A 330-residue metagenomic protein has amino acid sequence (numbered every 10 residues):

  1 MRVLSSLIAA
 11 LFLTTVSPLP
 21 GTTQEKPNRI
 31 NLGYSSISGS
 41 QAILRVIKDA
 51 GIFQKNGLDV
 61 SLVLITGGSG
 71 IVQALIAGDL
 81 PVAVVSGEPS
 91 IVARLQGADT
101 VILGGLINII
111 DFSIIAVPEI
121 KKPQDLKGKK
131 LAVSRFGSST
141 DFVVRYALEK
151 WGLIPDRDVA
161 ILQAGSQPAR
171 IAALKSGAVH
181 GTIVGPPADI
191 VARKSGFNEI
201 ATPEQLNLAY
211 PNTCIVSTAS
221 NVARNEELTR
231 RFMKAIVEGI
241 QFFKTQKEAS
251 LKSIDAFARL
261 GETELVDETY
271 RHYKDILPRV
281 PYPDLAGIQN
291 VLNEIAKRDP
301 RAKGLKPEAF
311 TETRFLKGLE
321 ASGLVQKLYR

Functional and structural regions predicted by a protein language model:
S5-S17: Bacterial N-terminal signal peptides
A9, P20-E25: Boundary at the C-terminal end of the N-terminal hydrophobic targeting segment
Q24-S166, R170-S176, H180-P186, E199-A209: Short, glycine-/small- and polar/acidic-enriched structural segments that line small-molecule recognition paths
E88-P89, P168-R259: Pocket-lining segment of extracytoplasmic ligand-binding domains
A223-L305: Secondary-structure end/capping motifs
A296-R330: Conserved C-terminal helix/tail region of periplasmic/extracytoplasmic solute-binding proteins
